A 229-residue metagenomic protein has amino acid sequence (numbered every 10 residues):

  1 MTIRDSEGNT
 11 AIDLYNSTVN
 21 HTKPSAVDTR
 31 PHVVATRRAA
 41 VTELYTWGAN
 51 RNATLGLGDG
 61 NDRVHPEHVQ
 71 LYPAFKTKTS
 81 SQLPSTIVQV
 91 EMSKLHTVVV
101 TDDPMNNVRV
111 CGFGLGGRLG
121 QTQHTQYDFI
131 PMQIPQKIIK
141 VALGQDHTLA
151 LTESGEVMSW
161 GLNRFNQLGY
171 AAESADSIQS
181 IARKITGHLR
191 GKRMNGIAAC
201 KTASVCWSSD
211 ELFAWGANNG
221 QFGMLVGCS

Functional and structural regions predicted by a protein language model:
D5-S6, T10-D13, R38, Y45-E67 (+4 more regions): Short glycine/serine- and acidic-residue-enriched loop/turn motifs that recur at repeat junctions
L14-V19: Ankyrin repeat A-helix N-terminal signature
D28-G56, G60-D62, P84-T101: Beta-strand-rich domains and repeat architectures in extracellular enzymes and scaffolds, especially beta-propellers
T42, V88, L95, N106 (+6 more regions): Short coil/turn segments that connect the beta-strands within blades of beta-propeller domains
T46, H96-V99, V110, H147-A150 (+3 more regions): Conserved core positions of repeat-based scaffolds
S80-Q82, Q123, M132-I134, T186-L189: Surface loop/turn motifs at the tips and blade-to-blade linkers of beta-strand repeat domains
V100-D103, L151-S154, A172, W207-S209: Beta-strand C-termini and the immediately following turn/loop, strongest in propeller blades
